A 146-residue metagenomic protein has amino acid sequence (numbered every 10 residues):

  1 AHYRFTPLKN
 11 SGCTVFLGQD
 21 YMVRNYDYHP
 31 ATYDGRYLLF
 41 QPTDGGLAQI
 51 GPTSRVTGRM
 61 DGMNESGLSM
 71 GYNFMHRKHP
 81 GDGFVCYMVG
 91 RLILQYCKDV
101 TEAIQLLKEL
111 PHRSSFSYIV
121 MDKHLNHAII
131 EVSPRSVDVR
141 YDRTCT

Functional and structural regions predicted by a protein language model:
A1, G18-T146: C-terminal, well-structured catalytic/ligand-binding subdomain of enzymes
A1-N10, T14-G18: Long amphipathic N-terminal alpha/beta scaffold segment
